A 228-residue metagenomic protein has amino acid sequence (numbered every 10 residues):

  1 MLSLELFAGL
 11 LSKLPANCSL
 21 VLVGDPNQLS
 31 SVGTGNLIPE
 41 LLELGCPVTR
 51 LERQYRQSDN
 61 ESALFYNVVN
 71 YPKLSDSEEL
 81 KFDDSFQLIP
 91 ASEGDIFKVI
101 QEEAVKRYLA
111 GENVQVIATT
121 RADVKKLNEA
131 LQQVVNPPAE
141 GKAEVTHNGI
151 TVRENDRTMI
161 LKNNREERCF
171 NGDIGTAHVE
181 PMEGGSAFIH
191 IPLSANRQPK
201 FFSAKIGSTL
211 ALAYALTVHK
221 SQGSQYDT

Functional and structural regions predicted by a protein language model:
M1-A16, K162, A213-H219: Conserved RecA-like ASCE ATPase "motif II neighborhood" in helicase/translocase motors
M1-L2, P26-N27, S221, Y226: Conserved Walker B
L2-E5, G33, D95-I96, L210: Short secondary-structure boundary/capping elements
E5-G9, V32-N36, G172: Generic recognition of short, well-ordered alpha-helical segments
A16-C18, V23-C169, H178-M182, A187 (+1 more regions): Conserved helicase motor core of P-loop NTPases
T158-T228: Conserved helicase C-terminal RecA-like lobe
